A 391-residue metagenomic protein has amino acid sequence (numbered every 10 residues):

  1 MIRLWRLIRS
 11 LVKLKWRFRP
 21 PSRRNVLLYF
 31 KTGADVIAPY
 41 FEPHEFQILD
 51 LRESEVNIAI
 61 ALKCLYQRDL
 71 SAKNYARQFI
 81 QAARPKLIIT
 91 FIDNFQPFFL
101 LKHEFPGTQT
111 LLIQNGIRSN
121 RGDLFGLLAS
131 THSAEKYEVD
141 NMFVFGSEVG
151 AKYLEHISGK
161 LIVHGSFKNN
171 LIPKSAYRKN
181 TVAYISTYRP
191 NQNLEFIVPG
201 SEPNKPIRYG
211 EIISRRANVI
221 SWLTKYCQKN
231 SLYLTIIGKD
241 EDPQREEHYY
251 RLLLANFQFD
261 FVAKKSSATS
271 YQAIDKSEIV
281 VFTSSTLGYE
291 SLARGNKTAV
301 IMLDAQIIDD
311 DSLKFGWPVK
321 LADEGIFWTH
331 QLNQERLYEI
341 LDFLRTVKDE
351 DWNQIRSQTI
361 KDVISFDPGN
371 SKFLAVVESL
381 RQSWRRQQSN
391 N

Functional and structural regions predicted by a protein language model:
M1-S22, Q387-N391: Non-catalytic membrane-proximal stalk/linker segments that position and tether the catalytic domains
L7-F18, L27-L171, G288: Active-site and donor-binding regions of nucleotide-sugar-utilizing enzymes
W16-L27, K174-V182: A short, charged/proline- and glycine-enriched loop that marks the coil->beta-strand transition at the N-terminal
I37-Y40, F167-L253: Conserved catalytic-core segment of nucleotide-activated headgroup transferases in glycan assembly
V56-A61, N120-G126, N170-A176, N193 (+3 more regions): Short, charged, surface-exposed secondary-structure boundary motifs
A72-Q78, I237-R294, T298-A299: Donor nucleotide-activated moiety binding/catalytic core segment of transferases that use nucleotide-activated donors
I157, V163, L254-F259, T286-V363: Catalytic binding pocket for nucleotide-activated donors in carbohydrate/polymer assembly enzymes
F343, I364-N391: C-terminal alpha-helical cap of glycosyltransferases
